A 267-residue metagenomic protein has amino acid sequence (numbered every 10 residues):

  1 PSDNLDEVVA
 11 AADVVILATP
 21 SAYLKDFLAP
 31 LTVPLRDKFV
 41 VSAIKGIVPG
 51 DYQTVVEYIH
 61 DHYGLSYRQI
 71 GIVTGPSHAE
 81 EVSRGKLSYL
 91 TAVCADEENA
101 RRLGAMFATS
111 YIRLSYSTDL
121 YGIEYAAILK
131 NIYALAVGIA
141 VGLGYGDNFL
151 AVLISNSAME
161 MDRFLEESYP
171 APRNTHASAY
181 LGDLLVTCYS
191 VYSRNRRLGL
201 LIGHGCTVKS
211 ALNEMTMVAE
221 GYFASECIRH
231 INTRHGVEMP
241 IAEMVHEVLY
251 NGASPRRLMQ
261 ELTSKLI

Functional and structural regions predicted by a protein language model:
S2-A10, V14-G85, L103: Rossmann-like NAD(P)(H) cofactor-binding subdomain of soluble oxidoreductases
D3, T19-A22, L35, G50 (+14 more regions): Conserved active-site and cofactor/substrate-binding residues in soluble primary-metabolism enzymes
N4, T19-P20, A43-K45, V73-P76 (+5 more regions): Fold-independent oxyanion-binding glycine-rich loops and adjacent beta-strand/coil segments at enzyme active sites
A10-A11, L129, L181: Alpha-helix C-terminal capping/helix-to-coil transition sites in glycosyltransferase folds
Y23, P34, Y58-R68, L87-N174: Internal alpha-helical scaffold of NAD(P)-dependent oxidoreductase catalytic cores
K38-V40, S117, T207-S210: Glycine/charged-rich beta-loop-alpha catalytic/anionic-binding loops adjacent to active sites
S42, R68-T74, L114-T118, H176 (+1 more regions): General beta-strand structural signal in soluble alpha/beta enzymes
V137-V141, E166-I267: NAD(P)-dependent Rossmann-like dehydrogenase/reductase catalytic/cofactor-binding core
